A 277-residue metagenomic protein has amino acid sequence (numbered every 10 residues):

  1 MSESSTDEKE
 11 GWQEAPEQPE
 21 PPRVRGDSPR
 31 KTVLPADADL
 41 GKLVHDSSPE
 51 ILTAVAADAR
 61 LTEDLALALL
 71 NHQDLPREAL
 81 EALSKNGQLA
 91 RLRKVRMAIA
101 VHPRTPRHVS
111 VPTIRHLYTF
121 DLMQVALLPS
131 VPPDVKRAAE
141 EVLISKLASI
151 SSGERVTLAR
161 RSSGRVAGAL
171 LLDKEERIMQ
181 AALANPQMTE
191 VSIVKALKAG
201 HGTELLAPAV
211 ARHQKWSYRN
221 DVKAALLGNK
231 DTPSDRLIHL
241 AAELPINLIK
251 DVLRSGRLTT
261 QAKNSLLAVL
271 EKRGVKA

Functional and structural regions predicted by a protein language model:
S2-A277: Alpha-helical scaffold segments
